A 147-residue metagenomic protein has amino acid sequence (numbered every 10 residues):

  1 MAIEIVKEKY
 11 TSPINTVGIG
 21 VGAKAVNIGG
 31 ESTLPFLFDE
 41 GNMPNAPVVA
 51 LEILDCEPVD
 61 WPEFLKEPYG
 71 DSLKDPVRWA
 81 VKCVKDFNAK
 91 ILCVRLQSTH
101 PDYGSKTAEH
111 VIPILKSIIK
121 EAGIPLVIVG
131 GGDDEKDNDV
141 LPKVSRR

Functional and structural regions predicted by a protein language model:
M1-N27: Basic, amphipathic N-terminal segments that precede the first structured/catalytic domain
G20-C56: Glycine-rich, aromatic-flanked loop segments that form ligand/cofactor-binding clefts across common enzyme folds
N27, V48-R78, Y103-K106, G130 (+1 more regions): Active-site mouth loops of central-metabolism enzymes
A46-E52, K90-C93, P125-V127: Structural preference for beta-strand elements that scaffold enzyme active sites
D60-F64, N88-S117, A122, G132-D134: Glycine-rich, proline-tolerant flexible connector loops at the mouths of alpha/beta enzymes
D71-Q97: Catalytic domains of carbohydrate-active enzymes, especially glycoside hydrolases
C83, I118, V144: Conserved, mostly hydrophobic/aromatic
K136-R146: Distinct, well-ordered alpha-helical segments
